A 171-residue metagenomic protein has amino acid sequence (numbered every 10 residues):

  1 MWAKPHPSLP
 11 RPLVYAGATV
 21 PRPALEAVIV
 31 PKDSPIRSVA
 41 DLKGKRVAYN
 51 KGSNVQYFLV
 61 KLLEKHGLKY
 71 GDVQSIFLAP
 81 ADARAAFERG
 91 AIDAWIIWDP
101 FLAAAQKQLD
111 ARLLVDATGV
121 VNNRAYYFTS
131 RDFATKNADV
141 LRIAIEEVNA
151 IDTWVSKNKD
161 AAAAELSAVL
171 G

Functional and structural regions predicted by a protein language model:
M1-K69, Q74-A79, D93-D99, L114-V121: Short, glycine-/small- and polar/acidic-enriched structural segments that line small-molecule recognition paths
P7, S75-I76, A81-L170: Pocket-lining segment of extracytoplasmic ligand-binding domains
